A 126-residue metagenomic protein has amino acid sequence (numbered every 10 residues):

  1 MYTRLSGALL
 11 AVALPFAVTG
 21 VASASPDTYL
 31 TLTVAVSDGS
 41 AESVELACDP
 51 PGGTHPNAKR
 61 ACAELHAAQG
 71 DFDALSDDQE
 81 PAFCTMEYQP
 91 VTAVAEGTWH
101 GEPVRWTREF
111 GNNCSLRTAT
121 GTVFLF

Functional and structural regions predicted by a protein language model:
Y2-E96, H100-F126: N- and C-terminal low-complexity/disordered segments
